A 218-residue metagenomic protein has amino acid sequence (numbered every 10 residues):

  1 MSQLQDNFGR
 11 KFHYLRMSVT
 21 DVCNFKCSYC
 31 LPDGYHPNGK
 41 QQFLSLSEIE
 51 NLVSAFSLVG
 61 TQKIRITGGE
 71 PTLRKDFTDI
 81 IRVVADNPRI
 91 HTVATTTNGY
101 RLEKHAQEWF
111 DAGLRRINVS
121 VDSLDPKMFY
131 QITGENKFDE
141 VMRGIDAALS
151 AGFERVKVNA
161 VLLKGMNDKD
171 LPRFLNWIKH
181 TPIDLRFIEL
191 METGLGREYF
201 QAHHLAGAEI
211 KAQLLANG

Functional and structural regions predicted by a protein language model:
M1-N7: A detector for short, charged/polar N-terminal pre-domain segments
N7-S47: Canonical Radical SAM [4Fe-4S] cluster-binding loop centered on the CxxxCxxC motif and its immediate flanking residues
Y35-G39, E103, D125-I132, G194-E198: A short acidic, helix-capping loop that chelates divalent metal ions and anchors anionic groups
F43-L46, E135, Q201-H204, A208: Short, conserved loop/turn and helix-capping segments at secondary-structure boundaries that abut family-defining
L46-R65, L73-R186: Radical SAM/AdoMet-radical enzyme domain recognition
E70: Conserved G/P- and acidic residue-centered "switch" motifs that form tight phosphate/ATP-binding loops in soluble
A151, L205-G218: C-terminal accessory region of radical SAM enzymes
G165-M166, R186-G207: Flexible glycine/acidic-rich beta-alpha junction loops that bind and position SAM and/or redox cofactors in anaerobic
